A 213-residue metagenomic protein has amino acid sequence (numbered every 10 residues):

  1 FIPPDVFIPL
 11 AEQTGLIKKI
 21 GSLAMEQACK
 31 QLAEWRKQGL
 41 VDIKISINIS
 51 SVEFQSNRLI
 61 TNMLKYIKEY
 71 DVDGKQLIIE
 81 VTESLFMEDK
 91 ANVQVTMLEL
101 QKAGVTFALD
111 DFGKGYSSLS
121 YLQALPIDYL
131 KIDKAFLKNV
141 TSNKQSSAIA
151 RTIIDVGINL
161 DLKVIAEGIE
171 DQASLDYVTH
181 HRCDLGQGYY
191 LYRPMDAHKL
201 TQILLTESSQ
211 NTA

Functional and structural regions predicted by a protein language model:
F1-V72, S84-L85, L98-E99, K114-L119 (+1 more regions): Bacterial c-di-GMP phosphodiesterase EAL domain
L10, S50-N57, Q76-A91, A103-A213: EAL-family c-di-GMP phosphodiesterase catalytic domain
